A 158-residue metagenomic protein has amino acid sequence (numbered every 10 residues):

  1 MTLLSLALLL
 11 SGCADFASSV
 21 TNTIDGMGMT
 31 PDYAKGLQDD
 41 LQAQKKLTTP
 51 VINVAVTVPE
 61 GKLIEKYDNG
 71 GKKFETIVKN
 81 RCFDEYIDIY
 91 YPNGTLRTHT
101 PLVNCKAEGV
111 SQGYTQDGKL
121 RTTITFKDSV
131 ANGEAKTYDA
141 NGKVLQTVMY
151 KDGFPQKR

Functional and structural regions predicted by a protein language model:
M1-C13: Sec-dependent bacterial lipoprotein signal peptides
C13-R158: Glycine/tyrosine- and acidic-biased, solvent-exposed loop/turn segments at the edges of beta-strands
